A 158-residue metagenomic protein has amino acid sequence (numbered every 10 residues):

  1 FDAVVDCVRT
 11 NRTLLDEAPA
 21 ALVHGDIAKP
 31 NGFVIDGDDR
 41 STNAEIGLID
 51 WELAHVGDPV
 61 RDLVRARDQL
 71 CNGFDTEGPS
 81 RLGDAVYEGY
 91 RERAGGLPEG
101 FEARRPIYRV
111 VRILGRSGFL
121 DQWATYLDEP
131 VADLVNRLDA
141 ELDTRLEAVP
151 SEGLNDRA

Functional and structural regions predicted by a protein language model:
F1-G25, I35-N43, L97, L146-R157: An alpha-helical support segment within catalytic cores of ATP-dependent transferases
L22, G47-D50: Pre-DFG segment of protein kinase catalytic domains
A28-I35, E52: Conserved protein-kinase catalytic-loop position immediately C-terminal to the HRD catalytic Asp
P30, I46, A54-V56, R61: Activation segment
D39-S41, L63-A66, D133-L134: Glycine-rich, phosphate-binding/catalytic loops in enzymes
R61-G95, R109-Y126: Active-site activation/catalytic loop segments of kinase-like enzymes and analogous catalytic loops in related
R116-A158: ATP/Mg2+ or Mg2+-diphosphate-binding catalytic cores that bind nucleotide phosphates or diphosphates via glycine-rich
